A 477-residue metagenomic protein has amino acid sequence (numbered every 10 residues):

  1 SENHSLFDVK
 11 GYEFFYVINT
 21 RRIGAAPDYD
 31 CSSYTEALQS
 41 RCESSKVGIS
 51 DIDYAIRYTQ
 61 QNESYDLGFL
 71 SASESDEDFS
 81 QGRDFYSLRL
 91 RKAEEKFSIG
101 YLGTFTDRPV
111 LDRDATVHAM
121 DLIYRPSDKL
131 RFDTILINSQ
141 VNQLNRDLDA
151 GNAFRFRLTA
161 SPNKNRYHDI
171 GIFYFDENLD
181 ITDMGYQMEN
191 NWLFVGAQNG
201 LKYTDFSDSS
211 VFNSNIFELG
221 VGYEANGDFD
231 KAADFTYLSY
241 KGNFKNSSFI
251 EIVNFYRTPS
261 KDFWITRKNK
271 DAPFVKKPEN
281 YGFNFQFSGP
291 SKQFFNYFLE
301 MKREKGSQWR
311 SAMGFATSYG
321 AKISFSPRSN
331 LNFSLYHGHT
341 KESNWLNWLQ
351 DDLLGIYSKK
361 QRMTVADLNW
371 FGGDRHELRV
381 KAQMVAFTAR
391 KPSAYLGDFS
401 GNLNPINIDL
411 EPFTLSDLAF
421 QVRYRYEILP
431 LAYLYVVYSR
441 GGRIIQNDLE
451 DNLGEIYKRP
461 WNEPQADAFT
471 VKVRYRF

Functional and structural regions predicted by a protein language model:
S1-G48, I52-A55, Q60, F69: Residues that cap or anchor secondary-structure elements
G11, F15, D28, S33 (+4 more regions): Intrinsically disordered, low-complexity N-terminal regions enriched in serine/proline/glycine with scattered basic
S33-A37, Y101, T159-K164: Short N-terminal helix-initiation segments at or just after the protein's N-terminus
S44-R113: A conserved hydrophobic secondary-structure block that centers on an alpha-helix together with its immediately flanking
D51-D53, T59, A115, S127 (+2 more regions): Exposed, low-structure sequence patches enriched in small/polar residues
Y86-T106, V110-L136, P327, M363: Transmembrane beta-barrel wall of Gram-negative outer-membrane proteins
